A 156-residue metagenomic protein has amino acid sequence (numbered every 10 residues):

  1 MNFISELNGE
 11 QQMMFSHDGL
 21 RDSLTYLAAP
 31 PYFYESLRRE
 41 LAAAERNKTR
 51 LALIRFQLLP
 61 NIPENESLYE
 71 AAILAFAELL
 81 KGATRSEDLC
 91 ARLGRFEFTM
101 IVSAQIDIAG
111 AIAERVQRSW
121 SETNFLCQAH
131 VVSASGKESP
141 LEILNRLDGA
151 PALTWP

Functional and structural regions predicted by a protein language model:
M1-L7: Regulatory/sensor and coupling segments of signal-transduction and defense proteins
G9-A29: Amphipathic HAMP/coiled-coil signal-transducing linker helices that couple sensory inputs to cytosolic output domains
D22-L41, E45-L53, L59-K81, A91-R95 (+2 more regions): Conserved long alpha-helical elements within nucleotide-processing catalytic cores of c-di-GMP signaling and class III
S67-A71, D107-A111, A134-P156: Catalytic cores and conserved motifs of cyclic dinucleotide signaling enzymes
R92-I101, T123-P151: A short glycine-enriched loop-to-beta-strand structural element that forms part of the catalytic core of nucleotide
I112-S119: Short amphipathic alpha-helices in soluble, non-transmembrane regions that often serve as interface/regulatory elements
